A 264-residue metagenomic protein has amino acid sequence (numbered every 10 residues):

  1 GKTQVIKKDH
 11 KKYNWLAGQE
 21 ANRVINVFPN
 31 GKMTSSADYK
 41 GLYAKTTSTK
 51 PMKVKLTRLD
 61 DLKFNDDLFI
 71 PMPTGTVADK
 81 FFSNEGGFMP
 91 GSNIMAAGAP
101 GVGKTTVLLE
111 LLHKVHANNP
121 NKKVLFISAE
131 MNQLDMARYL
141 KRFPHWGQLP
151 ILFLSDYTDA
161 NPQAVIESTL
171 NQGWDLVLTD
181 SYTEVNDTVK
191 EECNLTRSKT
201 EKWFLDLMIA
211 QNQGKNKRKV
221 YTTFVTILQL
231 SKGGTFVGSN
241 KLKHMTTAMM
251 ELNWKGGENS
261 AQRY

Functional and structural regions predicted by a protein language model:
I6, Y13-G18: Acidic, low-complexity, intrinsically disordered interaction modules
I25, Y39-T49: Interdomain "pre-motor" coupling segment immediately N-terminal to P-loop NTPase/helicase cores
M52-F81: N-terminal pre-Walker A segment at the start of P-loop NTPase domains
N84-G91: Phosphate-binding P-loop
N93-A160: Conserved P-loop
M95, L176-D180, V225: Structural motif
A97, I209-Y264: Phosphate-binding/switch region of NTP-binding enzymes
D156-N216, V220: Phosphate-binding/switch loop-helix module in NTP-utilizing enzymes
